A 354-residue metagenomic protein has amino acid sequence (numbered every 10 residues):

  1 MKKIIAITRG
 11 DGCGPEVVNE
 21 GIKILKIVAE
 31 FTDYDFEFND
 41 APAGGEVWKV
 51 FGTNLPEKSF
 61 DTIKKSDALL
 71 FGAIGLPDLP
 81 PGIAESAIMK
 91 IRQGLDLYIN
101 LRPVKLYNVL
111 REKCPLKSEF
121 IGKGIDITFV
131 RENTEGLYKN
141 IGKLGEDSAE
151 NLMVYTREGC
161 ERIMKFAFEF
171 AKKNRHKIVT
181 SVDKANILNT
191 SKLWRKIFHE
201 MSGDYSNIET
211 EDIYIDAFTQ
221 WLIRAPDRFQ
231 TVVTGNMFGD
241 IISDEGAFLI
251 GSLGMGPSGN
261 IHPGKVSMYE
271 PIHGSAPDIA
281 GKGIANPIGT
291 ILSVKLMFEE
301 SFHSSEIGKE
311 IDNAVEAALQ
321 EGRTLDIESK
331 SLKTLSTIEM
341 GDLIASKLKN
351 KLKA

Functional and structural regions predicted by a protein language model:
M1-I5: Extreme N-terminal starter segment of soluble prokaryotic enzymes
A6-K23, I27-A29, E146-D216: Glycine-rich phosphate/diphosphate-binding loop of Rossmann-like nucleotide-binding domains
D11-G14, D67, V130, A167 (+4 more regions): Buried hydrophobic positions in well-ordered alpha/beta secondary-structure cores of metabolic enzymes
D33-P56, L222: N-terminal beta-loop-helix "entrance" segment that forms/cooperates in small-molecule cofactor or anionic ligand
G45-W48, K105-Y107, L222-R323: Glycine-rich phosphate/nucleotide-binding loop
K49-M153, M237: N-terminal glycine-rich phosphate/adenylate-binding segment common to multiple enzyme folds
E135-S181, A185-I187, Y205, E310 (+1 more regions): Glycine-rich phosphate/pyrophosphate-binding loop and the adjoining helix
N186, W194-R195, M201-P257, L348 (+1 more regions): Accessory "access/gating" subregions that flank catalytic or transport cores
